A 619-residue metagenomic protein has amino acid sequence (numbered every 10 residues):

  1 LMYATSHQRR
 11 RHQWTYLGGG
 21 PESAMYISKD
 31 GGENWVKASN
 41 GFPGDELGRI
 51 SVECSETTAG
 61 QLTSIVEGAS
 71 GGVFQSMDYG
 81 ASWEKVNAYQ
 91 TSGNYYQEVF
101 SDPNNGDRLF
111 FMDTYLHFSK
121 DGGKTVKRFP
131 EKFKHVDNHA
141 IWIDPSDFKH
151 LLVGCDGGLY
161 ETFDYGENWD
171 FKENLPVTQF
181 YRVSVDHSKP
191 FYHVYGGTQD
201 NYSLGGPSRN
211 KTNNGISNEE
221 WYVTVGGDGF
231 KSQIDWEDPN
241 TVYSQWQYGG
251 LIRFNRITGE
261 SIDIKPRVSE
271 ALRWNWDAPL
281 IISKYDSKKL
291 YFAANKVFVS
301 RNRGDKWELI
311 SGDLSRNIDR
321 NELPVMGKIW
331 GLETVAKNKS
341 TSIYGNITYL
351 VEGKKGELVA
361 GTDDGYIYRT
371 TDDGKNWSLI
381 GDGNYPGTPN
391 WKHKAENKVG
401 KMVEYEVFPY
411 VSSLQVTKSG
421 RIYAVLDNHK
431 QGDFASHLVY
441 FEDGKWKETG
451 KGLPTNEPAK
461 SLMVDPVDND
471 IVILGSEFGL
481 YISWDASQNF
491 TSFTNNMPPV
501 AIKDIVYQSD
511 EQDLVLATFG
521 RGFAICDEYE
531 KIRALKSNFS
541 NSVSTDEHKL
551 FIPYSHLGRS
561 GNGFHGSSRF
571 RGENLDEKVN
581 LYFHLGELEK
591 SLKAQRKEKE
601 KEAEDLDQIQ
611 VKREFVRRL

Functional and structural regions predicted by a protein language model:
L1-L557, N562-R569, D576-E577, G586-L588: Beta-propeller blade termini and top-face loops
R559-R618: Contiguous beta-strand segments within globular domains
